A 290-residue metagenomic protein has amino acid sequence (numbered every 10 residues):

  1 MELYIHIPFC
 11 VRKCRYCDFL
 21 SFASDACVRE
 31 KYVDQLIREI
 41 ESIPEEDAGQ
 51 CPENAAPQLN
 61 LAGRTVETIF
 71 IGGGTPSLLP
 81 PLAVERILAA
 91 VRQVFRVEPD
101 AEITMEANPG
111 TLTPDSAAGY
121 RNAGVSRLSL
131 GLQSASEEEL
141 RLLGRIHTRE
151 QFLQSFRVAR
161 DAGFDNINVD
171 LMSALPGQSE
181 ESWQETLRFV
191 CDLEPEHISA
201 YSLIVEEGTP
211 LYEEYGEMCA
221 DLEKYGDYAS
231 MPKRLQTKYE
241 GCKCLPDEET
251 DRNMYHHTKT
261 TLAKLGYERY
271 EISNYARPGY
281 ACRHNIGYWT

Functional and structural regions predicted by a protein language model:
M1-L3: Extreme N-terminal starter segment of soluble prokaryotic enzymes
P8-S21: Local cysteine-cluster metal-coordination motifs and their immediate loop/turn environment, predominantly Fe-S cluster
Y16, P210-E213, C282-H284: Short aromatic-enriched loop/helix-cap "lid" or pocket-rim segments at secondary-structure transitions that line
S21-D47, L61-T260: Conserved non-cysteine loop/helix-boundary elements of the Radical SAM core domain that shape
A55-A56: Short, low-complexity intrinsically disordered segments enriched in A/P/G/S/L with frequent Arg, especially at protein
S273-T290: Accessory C-terminal segments flanking Radical SAM cores
